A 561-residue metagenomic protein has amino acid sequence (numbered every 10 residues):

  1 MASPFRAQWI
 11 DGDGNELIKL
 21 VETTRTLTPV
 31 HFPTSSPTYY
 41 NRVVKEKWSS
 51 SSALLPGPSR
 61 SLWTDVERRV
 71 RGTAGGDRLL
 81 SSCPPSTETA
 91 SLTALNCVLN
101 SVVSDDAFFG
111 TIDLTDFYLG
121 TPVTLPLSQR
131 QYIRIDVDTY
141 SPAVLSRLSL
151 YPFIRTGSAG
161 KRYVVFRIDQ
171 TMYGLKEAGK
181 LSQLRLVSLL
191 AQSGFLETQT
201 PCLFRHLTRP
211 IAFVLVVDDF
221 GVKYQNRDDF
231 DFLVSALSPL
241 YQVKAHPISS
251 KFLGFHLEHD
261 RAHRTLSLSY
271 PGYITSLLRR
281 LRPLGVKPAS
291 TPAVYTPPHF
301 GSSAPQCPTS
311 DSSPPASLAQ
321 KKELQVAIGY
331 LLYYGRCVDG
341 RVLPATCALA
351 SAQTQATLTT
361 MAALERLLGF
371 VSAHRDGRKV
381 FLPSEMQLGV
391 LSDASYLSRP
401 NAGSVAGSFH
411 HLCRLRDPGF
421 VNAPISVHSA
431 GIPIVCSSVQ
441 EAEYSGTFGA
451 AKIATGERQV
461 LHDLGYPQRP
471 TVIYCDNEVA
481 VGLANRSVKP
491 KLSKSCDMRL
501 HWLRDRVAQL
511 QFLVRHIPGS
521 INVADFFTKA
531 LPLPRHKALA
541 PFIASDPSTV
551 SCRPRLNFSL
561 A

Functional and structural regions predicted by a protein language model:
M1-A561: Long, low-complexity, charge-biased intrinsically disordered regions
